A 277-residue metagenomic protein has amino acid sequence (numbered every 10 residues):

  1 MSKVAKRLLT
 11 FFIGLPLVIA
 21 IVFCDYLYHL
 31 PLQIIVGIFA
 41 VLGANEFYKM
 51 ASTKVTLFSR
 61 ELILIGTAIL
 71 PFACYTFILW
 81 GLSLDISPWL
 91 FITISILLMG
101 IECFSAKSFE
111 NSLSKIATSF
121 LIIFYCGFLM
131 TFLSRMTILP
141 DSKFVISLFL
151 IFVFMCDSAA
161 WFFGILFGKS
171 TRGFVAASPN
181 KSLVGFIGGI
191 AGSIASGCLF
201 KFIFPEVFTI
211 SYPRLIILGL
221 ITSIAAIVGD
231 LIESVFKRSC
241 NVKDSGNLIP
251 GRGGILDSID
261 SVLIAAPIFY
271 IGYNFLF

Functional and structural regions predicted by a protein language model:
M1-I221: Membrane-embedded alpha-helical bundles of polytopic integral membrane proteins
M155-A159, L256-I264: Membrane-embedded alpha-helical segments of transport systems, primarily multispan ion/solute transporters
W161-G164, K237, A265: Generic transmembrane alpha-helix signature in multi-pass membrane proteins, especially transporters/channels
G185, G189, S258-V262, F277: A short, conserved beta-to-alpha structural element at the edge of catalytic cores that scaffolds binding
R238-S261: Interfacial loop-to-transmembrane junctions
Y270-F277: Juxtamembrane boundary at the C-terminal end of a transmembrane helix
